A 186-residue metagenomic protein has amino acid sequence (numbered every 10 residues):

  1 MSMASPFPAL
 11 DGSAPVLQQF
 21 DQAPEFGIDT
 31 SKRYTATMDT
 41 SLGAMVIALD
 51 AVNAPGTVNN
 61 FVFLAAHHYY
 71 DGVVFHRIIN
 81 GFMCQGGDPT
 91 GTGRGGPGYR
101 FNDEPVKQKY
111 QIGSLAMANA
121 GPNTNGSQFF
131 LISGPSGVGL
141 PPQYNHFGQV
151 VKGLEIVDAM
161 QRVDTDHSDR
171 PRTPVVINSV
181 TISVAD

Functional and structural regions predicted by a protein language model:
M1-D186: Cyclophilin-like peptidyl-prolyl cis-trans isomerases
